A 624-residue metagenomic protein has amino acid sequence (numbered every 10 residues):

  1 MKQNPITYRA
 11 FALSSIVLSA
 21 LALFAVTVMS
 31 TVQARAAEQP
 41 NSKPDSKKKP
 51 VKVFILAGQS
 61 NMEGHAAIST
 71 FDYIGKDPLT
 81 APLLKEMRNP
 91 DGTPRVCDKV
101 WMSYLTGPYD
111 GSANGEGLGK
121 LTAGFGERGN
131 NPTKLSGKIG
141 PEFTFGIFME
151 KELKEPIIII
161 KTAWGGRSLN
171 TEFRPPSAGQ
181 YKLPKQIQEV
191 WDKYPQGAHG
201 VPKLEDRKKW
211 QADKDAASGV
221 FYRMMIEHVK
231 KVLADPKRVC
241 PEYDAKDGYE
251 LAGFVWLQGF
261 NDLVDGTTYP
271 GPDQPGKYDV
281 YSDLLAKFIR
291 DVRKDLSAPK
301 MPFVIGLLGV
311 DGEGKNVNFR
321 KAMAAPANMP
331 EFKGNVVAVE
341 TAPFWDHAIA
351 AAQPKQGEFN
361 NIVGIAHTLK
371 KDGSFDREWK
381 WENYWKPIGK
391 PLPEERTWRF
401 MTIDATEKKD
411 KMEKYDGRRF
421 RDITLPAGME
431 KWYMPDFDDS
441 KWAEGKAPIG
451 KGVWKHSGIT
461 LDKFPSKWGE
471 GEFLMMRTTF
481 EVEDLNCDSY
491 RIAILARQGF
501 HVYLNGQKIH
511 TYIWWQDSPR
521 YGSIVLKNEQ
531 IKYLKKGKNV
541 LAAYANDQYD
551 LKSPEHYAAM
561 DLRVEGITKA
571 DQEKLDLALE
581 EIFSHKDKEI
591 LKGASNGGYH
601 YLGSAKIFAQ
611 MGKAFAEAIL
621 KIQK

Functional and structural regions predicted by a protein language model:
M1-L13: N-terminal secretory signal peptides that target proteins for export/translocation
A12-S30: Bacterial N-terminal signal peptides
E38-A252, L257-L392, M434, E481 (+2 more regions): Conserved, well-structured interaction surfaces
A67-T80, E382-M429, N528-H585: An acidic-aromatic loop/edge-strand motif
P435, D439-E470: Surface-exposed, low-complexity/disordered Ser/Thr/Gly/Pro/Asn-rich loops and linkers
W442, F480-G506, L541: Aromatic-lined ligand-binding clefts that engage carbohydrates, nucleic acids, or primary amines
E470-E483, G522-L526: Short beta-strands within extracellular/lumenal beta-sheet-rich domains
L504-K527: Solvent-exposed beta-strand/loop surfaces of large extracellular or lumenal domains
